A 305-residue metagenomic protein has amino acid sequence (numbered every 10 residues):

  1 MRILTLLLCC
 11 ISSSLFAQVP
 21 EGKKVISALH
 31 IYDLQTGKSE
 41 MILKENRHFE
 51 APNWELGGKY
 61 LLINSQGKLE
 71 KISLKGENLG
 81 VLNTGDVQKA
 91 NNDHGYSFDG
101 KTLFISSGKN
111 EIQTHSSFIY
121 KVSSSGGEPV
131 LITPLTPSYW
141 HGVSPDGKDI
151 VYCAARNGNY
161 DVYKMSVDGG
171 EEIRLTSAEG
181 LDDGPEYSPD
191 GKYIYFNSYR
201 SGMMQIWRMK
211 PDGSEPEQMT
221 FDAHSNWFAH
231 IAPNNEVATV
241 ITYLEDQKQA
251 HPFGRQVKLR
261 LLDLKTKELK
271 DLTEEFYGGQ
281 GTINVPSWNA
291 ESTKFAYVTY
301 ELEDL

Functional and structural regions predicted by a protein language model:
M1-E21: Bacterial Sec-dependent N-terminal signal peptides
Q18-L305: Sequence signature of WD/YWTD-type beta-propeller architectures
